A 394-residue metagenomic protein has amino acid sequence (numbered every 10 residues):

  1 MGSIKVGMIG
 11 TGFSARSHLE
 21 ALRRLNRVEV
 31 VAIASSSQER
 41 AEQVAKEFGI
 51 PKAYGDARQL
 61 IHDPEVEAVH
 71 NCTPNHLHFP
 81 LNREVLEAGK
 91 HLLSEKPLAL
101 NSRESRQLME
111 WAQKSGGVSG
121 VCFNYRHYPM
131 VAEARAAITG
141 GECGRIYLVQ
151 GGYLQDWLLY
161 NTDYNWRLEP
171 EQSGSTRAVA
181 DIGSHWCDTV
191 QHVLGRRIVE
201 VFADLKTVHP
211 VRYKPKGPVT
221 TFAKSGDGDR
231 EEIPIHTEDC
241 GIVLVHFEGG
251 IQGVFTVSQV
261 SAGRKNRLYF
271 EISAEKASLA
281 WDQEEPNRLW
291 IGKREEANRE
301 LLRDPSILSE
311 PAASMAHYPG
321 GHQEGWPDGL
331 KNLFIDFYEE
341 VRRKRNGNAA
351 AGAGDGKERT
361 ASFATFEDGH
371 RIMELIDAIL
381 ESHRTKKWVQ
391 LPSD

Functional and structural regions predicted by a protein language model:
M1-F48: N-terminal Rossmann-like dinucleotide-binding module
A15, Y54, N71, L93-S94 (+4 more regions): Hydrophobic residues in well-ordered beta-strands that form the structural core
V28-A32, E67-V69, T176: Short active-site oxyanion
F48-W111: Beta-loop-alpha module in the N-terminal Rossmann-like domain of NAD(P)-dependent dehydrogenases, especially those
G117, Y125-P234, L289, K386: Predominantly a Rossmann-like dinucleotide-binding segment in NAD(P)-dependent oxidoreductases
S184, T256-K265: Glycine-rich phosphate/pyrophosphate-binding beta-alpha loops
K206, P210, K214-I242, H246-G249 (+3 more regions): C-terminal glycine/acidic-rich active-site capping loop/insertion
